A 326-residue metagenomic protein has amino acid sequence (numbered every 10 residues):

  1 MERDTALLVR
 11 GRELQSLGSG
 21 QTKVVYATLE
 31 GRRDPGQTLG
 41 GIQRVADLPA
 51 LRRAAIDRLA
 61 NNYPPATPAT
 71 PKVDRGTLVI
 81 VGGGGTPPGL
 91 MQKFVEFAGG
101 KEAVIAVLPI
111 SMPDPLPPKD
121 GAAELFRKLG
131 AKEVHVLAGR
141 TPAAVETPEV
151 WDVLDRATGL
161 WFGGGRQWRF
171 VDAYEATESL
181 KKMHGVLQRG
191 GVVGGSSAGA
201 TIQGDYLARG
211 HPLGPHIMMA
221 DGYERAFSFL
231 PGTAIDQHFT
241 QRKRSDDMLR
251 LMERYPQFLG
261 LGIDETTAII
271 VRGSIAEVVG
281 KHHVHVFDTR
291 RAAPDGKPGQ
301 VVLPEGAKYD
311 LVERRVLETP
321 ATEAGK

Functional and structural regions predicted by a protein language model:
M1-K101, L116-K128, L207-K326: C-terminal and late-domain segments of enzyme folds
I80, G159-G163, G194, A234-D236: Structural motif
Q92-A98, A103-V153: ATP/NTP phosphate-donor binding region
A131, A157, G190, L230-P231: Short, well-ordered alpha-helix to beta-strand connector turns
V153-R156, A176-G190: Catalytic-core regions built around general acid/base machinery
W161-G164, M183-L207: Catalytic nucleophile loop
Q167-T177: Glycine/threonine-rich flexible loop motifs
